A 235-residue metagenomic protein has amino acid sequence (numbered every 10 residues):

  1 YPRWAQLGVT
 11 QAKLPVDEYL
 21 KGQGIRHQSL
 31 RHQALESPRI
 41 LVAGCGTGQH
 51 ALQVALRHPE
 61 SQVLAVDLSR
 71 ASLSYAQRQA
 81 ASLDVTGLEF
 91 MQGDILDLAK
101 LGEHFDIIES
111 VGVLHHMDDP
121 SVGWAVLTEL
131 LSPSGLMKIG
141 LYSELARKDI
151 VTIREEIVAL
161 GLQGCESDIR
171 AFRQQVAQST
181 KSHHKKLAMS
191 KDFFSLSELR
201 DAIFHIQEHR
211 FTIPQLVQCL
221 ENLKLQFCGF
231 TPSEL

Functional and structural regions predicted by a protein language model:
P2-R39, Q53: Conserved alpha-helix/loop element of class I SAM-dependent methyltransferases that forms part of the SAM/SAH-binding
T47-P59: Conserved SAM-binding loop of SAM-dependent methyltransferases across substrates and taxa, primarily the Class I
S69: Conserved SAM/SAH-binding beta-strand->alpha-helix loop
D84-L96: Conserved SAM-binding strand-loop segment of SAM-dependent methyltransferases
A99-I107: A short acidic, Gly/Pro-enriched loop at the edge of an enzyme's catalytic core that lines a small-molecule cofactor
S121-P133: A short glycine-rich, Lys/Arg-flanked "PGG" loop and its adjoining helix->strand segment in the class I
L136-K185: Conserved class I S-adenosyl-L-methionine
S179-L235: Rossmann-like AdoMet/SAM-dependent catalytic core
